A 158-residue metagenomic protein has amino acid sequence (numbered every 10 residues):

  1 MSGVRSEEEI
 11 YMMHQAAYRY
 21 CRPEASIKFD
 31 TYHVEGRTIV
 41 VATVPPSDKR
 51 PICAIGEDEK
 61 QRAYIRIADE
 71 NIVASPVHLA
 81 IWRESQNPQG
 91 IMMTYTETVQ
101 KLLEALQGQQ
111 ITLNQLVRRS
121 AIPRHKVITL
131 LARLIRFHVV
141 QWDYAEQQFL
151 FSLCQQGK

Functional and structural regions predicted by a protein language model:
M1-K158: Conserved N-terminal catalytic/coupling substructures associated with nucleotide/phosphate chemistry
